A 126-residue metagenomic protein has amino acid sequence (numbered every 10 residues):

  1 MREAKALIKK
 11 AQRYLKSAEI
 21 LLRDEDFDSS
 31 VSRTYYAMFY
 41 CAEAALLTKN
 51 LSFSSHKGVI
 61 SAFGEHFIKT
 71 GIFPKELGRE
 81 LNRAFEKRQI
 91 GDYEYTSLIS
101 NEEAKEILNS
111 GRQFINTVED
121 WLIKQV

Functional and structural regions predicted by a protein language model:
M1-V126: Terminal alpha-helical segments
